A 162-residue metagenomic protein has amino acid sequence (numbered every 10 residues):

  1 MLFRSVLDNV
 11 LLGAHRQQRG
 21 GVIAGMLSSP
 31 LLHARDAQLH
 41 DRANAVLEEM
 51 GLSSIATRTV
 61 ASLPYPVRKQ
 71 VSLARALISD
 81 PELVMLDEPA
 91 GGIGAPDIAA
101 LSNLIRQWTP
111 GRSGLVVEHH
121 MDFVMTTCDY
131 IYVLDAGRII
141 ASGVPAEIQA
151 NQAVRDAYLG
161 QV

Functional and structural regions predicted by a protein language model:
H40, V46-V67: Conserved ABC nucleotide-binding domain
L73: Hydrophobic anchor residue at the start of the ABC signature
D80: Conserved catalytic motifs of ABC-family nucleotide-binding domains
V84-E88: Catalytic Walker B motif of ABC-type/P-loop ATPase nucleotide-binding domains
L104-V116: Conserved catalytic loops of ABC-family nucleotide-binding domains
V124-T126: A short, surface-exposed alpha-helical micro-motif characterized by mixed small hydrophobic and charged/polar residues
